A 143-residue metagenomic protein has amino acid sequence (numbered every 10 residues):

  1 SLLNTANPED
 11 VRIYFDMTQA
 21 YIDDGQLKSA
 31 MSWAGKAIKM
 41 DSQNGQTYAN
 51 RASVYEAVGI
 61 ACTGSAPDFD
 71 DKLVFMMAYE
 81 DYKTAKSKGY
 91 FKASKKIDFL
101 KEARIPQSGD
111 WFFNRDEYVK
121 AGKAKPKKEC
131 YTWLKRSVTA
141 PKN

Functional and structural regions predicted by a protein language model:
S1-Q26: Acidic, serine/threonine- and glycine-rich low-complexity intrinsically disordered segments that serve as flexible
L2-L3, K36-A37, A85: Canonical positions in the second alpha-helix
T5-A6, M40, K88: Structural marker of alpha-solenoid helical repeat scaffolds
N7, I22-G25, A52, A57-D70 (+1 more regions): Short coil/turn linking the two alpha-helices of tandem helical-hairpin repeats
E9-D10, Q43-N44, Y90-K92: Residue-level recognition of tetratricopeptide repeat
T84-N143: Terminal, low-structured helical/coil segments at or just beyond the last alpha-helical repeat
